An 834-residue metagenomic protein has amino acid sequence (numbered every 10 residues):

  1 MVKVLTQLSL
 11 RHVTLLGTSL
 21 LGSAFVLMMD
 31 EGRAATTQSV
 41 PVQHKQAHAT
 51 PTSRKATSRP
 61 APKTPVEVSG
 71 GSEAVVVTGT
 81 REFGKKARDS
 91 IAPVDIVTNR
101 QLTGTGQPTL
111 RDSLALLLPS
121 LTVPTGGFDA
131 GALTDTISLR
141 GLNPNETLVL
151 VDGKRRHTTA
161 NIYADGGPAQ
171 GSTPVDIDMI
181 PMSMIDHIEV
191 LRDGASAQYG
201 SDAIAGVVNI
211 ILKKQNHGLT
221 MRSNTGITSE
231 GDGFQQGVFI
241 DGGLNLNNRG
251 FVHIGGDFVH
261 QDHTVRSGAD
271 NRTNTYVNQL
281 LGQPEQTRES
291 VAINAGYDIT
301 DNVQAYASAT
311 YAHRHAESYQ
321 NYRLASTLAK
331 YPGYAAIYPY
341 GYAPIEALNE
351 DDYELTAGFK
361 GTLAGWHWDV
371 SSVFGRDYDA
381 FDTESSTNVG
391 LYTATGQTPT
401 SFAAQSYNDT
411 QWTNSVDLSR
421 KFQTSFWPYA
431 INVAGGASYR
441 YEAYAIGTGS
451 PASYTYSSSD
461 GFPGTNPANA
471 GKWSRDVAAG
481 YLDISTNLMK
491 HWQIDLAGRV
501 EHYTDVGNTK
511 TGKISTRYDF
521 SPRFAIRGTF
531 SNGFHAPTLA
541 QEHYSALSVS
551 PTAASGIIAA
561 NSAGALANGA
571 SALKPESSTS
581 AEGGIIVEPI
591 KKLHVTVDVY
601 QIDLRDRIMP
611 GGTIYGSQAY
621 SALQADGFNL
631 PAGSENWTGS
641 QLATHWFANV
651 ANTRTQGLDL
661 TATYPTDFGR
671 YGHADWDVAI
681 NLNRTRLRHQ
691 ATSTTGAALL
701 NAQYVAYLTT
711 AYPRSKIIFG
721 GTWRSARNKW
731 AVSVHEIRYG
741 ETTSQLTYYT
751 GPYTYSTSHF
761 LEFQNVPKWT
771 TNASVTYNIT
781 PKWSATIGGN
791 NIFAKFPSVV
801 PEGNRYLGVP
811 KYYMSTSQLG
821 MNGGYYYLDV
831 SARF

Functional and structural regions predicted by a protein language model:
T52, G70-T105, G131, A160-Q170 (+1 more regions): N-terminal periplasmic "start-of-domain" segments of outer-membrane beta-barrel proteins
F83-G84, L114-A160: Extracytoplasmic beta-strand/coil segments of soluble accessory domains associated with Gram-negative outer-membrane
L110-S113, L117, I137-S138, L150 (+4 more regions): N-terminal periplasmic accessory domains that precede and gate Gram-negative outer-membrane beta-barrel machines
K154-R192: Short acidic/polar hinge/loop motifs at secondary-structure boundaries that mediate gating or recognition
T159, R684, R738-T750, Y777-F834: C-terminal beta-signal and adjacent terminal beta-strands/loops of Gram-negative outer-membrane beta-barrel proteins
H217-T220, E230-Y340, P344-G358, T362-L363 (+2 more regions): Transmembrane beta-barrel wall of Gram-negative outer-membrane proteins
Y334-A336, Y342-L355, F374, S386-Q493 (+1 more regions): Outer-membrane beta-barrel transmembrane domain signature of Gram-negative proteins, especially the mid-to-C-terminal
G435, V599-Y748: Gram-negative outer-membrane beta-barrel transporters
